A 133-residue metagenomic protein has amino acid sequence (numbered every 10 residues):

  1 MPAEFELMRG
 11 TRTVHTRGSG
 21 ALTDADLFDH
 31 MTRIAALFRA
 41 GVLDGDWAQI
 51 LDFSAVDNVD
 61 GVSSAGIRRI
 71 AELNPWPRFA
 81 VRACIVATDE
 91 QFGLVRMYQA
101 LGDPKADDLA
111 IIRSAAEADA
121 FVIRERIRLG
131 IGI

Functional and structural regions predicted by a protein language model:
M1-I133: Amphipathic, Lys/Arg-enriched alpha-helical "gate/interface" segment within cytosolic domains that mediates
